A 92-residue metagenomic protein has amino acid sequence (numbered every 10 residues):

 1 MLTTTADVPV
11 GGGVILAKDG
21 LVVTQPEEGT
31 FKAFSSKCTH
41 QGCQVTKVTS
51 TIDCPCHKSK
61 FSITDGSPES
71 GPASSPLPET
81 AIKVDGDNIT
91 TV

Functional and structural regions predicted by a protein language model:
M1-T49, I63-D65, S75-V92: N-terminal pre-ligand scaffold of iron-sulfur
I52-S59, P68-L77: Short cysteine/histidine-rich metal-coordination sites, predominantly Zn2+-binding motifs
